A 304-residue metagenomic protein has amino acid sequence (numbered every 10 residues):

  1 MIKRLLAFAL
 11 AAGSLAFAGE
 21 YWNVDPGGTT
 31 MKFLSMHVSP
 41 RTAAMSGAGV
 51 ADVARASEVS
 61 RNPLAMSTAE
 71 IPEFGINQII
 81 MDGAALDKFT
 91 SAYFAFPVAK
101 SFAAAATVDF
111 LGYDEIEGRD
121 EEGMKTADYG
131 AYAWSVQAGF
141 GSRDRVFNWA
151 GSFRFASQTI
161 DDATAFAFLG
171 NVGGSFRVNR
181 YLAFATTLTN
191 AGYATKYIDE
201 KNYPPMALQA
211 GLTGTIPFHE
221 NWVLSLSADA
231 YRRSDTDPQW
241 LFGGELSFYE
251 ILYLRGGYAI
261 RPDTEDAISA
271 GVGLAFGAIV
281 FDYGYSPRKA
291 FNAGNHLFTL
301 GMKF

Functional and structural regions predicted by a protein language model:
I2-F8: Sec-dependent signal peptide recognition, specifically the positively charged N-region followed immediately by
A9-A18: Hydrophobic h-region of N-terminal signal peptides that target proteins for export in Gram-negative bacteria
G19-F304: Subset of outer-membrane beta-barrel
